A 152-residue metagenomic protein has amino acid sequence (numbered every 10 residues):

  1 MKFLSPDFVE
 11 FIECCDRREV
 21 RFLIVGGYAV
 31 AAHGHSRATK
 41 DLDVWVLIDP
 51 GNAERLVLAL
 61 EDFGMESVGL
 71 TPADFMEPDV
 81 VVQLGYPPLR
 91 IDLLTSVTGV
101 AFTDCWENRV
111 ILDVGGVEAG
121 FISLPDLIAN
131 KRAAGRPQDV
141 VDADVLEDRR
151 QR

Functional and structural regions predicted by a protein language model:
M1-R152: Compositionally biased terminal segments of proteins
